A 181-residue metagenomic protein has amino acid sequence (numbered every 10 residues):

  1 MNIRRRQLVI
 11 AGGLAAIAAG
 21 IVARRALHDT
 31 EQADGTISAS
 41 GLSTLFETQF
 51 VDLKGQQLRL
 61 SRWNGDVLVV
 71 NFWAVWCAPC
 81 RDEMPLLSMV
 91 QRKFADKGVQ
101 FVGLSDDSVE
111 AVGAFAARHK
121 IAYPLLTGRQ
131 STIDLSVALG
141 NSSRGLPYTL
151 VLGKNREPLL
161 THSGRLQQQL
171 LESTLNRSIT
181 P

Functional and structural regions predicted by a protein language model:
M1-E47, P181: N-terminal targeting signals for export/organelle localization
L45-F46, L68, L146-P147: Short loop/turn microsegments at loop-to-beta-strand junctions
T48, F72-W73, F115, Y123: Conserved hydrophobic/aromatic "anchor" residues that stabilize well-ordered secondary structure elements
L53, W63, K154: Short, ordered coil/turn segments that flank beta-strands lining enzyme active or ligand-binding pockets
R59-C77: Short active-site neighborhood of thiol/selenol oxidoreductases, capturing the structured segment around
W63-D66, D96, A122: Active-site acidic short loop of glycosyltransferases
R81-K120, Q130-S136: Structural microenvironment flanking redox-active thiols in thiol-disulfide oxidoreductases
R118-I121, R129-N176: Thiol/disulfide oxidoreductase modules built on the thioredoxin-like
